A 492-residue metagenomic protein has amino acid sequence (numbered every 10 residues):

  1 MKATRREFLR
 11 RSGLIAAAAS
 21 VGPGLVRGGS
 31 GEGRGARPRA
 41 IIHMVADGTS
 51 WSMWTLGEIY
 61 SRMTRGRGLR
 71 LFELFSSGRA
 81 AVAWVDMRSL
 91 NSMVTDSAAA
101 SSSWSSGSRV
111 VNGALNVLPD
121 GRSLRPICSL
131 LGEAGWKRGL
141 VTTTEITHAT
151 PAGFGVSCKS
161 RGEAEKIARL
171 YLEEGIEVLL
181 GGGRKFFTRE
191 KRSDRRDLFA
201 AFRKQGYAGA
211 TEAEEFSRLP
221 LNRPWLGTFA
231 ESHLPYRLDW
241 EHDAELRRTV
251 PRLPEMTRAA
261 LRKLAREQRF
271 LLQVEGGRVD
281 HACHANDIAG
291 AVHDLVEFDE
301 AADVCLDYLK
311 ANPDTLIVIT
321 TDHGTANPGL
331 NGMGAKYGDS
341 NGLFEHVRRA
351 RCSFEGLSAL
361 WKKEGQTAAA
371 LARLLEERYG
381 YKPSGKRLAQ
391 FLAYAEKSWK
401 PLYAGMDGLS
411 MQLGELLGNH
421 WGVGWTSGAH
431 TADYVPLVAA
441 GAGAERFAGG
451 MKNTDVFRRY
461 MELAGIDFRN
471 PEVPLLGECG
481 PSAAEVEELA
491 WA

Functional and structural regions predicted by a protein language model:
M1-A16: N-terminal secretory signal peptides and thylakoid transit peptides that target proteins across membranes
V21-R34: Bacterial Sec-dependent signal peptides at the C-terminal "C-region" and cleavage site
P38-A40, T49-W54, I59-S101, H148-A152 (+1 more regions): A post-motif C-terminal structural segment
R39, H43-M44, G48, S52-M53 (+1 more regions): Active-site-adjacent structural elements in enzyme catalytic domains
H43-M44, L140, I319: Structural beta-sheet core signal
A99-L115, A282: Short, conserved helix/loop micro-motifs enriched in His/Cys and acidic residues
R109-R169: Extracytoplasmic mature domains of secreted/periplasmic and thylakoid-lumen proteins
